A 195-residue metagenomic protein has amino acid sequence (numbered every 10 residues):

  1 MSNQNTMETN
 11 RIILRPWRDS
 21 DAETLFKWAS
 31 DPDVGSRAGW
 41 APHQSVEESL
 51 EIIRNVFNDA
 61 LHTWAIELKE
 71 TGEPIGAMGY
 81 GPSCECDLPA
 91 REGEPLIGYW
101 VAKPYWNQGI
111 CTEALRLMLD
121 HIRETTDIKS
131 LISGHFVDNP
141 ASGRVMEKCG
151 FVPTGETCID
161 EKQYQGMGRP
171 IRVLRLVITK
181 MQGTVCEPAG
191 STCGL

Functional and structural regions predicted by a protein language model:
M1-D33, E67-L195: Acyl-donor (CoA/ACP) binding surface of acyl/acetyltransferases
D33-R54: Conserved GNAT-fold acetyl-CoA-binding loop/helix
A38-P42, H62-L68: A short, aromatic/hydrophobic, helix- or strand-capping loop or linear motif that either lines the entrance/gate
S45-E47, A60, Q165: A short hydrophobic/aromatic micro-motif that marks alpha-helical segments and, especially, helix-coil
I53-A65: A short helix-loop-beta-strand connector motif used in the catalytic cores of GNAT acetyltransferases and, in some
